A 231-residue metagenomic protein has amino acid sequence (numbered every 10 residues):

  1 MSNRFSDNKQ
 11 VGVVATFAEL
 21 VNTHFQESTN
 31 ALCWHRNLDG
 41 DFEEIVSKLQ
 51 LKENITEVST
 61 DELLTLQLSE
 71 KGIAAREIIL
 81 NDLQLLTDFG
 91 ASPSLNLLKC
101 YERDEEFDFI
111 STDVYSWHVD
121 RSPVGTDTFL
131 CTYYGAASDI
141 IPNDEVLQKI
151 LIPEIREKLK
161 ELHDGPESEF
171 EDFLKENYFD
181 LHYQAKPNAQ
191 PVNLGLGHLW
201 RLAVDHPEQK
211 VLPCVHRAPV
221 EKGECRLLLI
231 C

Functional and structural regions predicted by a protein language model:
M1-G90: N-terminal auxiliary "cap/dimerization" subdomain that precedes the catalytic jelly-roll/cupin core of mononuclear
H24-F25, S122-V124, E221: Solvent-exposed alpha-helices and their adjacent loops that cap or buttress functional pockets in soluble metabolic
S28-A31, T126-F129, G197, C225-R226: Short, surface-exposed beta-edge/turn micro-motifs
E43, I140-P142, K210-V211: Short helix/loop capping segments that flank catalytic or ligand/cofactor-binding pockets
E70-D120: Extracellular-facing segments of soluble proteins and assemblies that are Gly/Ser/Thr-biased and enriched in aromatics
L97-K99, C131-Y134, P142, V204 (+1 more regions): Short, structured patches in soluble enzyme cores that scaffold and shape functional sites
S111-A189, G195: Catalytic core of non-heme Fe(II) oxygenases with the double-stranded beta-helix
E176-C231: Catalytic core of Fe(II)/2-oxoglutarate
